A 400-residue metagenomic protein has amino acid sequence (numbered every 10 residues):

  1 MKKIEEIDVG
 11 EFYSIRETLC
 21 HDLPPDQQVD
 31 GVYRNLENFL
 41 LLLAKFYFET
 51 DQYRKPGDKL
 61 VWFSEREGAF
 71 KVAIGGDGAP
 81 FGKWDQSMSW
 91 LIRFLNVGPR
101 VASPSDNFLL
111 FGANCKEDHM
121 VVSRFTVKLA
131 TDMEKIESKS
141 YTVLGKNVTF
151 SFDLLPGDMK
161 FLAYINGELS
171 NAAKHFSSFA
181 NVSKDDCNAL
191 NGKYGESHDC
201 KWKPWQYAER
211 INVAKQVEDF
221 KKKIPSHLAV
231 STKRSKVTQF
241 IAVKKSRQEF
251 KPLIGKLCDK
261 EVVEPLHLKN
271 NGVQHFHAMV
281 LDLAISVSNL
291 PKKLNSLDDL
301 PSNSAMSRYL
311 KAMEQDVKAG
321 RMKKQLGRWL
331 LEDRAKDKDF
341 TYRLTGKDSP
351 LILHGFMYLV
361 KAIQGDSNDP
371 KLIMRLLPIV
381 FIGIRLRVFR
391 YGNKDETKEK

Functional and structural regions predicted by a protein language model:
M1-K400: A structural signal for the principal folded core domain
